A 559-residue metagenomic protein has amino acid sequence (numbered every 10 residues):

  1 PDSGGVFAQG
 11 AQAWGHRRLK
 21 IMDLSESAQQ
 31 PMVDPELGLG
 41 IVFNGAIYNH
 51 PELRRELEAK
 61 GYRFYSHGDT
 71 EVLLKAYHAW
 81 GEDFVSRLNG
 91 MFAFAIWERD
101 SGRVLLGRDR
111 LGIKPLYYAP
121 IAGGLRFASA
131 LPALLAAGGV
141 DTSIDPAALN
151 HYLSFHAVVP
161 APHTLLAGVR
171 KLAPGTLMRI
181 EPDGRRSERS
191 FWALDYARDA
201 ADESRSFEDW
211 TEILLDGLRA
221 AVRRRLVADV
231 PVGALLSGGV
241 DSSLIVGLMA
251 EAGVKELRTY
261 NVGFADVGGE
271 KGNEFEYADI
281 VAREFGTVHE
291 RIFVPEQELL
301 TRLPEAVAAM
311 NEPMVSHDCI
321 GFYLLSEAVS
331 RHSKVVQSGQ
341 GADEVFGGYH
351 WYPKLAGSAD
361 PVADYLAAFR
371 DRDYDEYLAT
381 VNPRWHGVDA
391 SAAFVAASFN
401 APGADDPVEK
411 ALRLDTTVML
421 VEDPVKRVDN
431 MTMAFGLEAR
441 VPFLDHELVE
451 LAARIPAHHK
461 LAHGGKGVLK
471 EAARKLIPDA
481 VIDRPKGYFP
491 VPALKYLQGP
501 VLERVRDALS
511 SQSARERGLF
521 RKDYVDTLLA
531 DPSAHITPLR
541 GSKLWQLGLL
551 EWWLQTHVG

Functional and structural regions predicted by a protein language model:
P1-M310, F322, R474-K475, A480 (+5 more regions): Cysteine-centered catalytic environments shared across enzyme families
G10-A11, L135-A136, D141, A167-A173 (+4 more regions): Adenosyl-5′-phosphate
L236, G339, L420: Conserved S/T- and glycine-rich ATP-binding loop of Class I adenylate-forming
P304-A308, W351-K354, Y496-Q498: Short low-complexity, flexible loop/linker segments enriched in glycine and/or proline with clustered acidic
A328-S330: Active-site nucleotide-sugar/metal-binding loop of Leloir-type enzymes
S333-D343, G347-Y349: Short acidic/histidine-rich active-site segments
F346-F369: A mobile, often basic/glycine-rich helix-loop segment that functions as the active-site lid/recognition loop
